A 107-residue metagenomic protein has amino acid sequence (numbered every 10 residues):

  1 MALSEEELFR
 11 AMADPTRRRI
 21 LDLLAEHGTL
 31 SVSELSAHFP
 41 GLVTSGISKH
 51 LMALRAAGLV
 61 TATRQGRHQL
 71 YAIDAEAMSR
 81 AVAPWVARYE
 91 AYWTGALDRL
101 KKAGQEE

Functional and structural regions predicted by a protein language model:
M1-S4, E26, S79-E107: Amphipathic alpha-helical dimerization/coiled-coil segments that flank or bridge DNA-binding/regulatory modules
L3-A11, P15-S45, H68-R80, P84: N-terminal helix-turn-helix DNA-binding core of bacterial DNA-binding proteins
R10, D22, R55, T61 (+1 more regions): A cross-family signal for key residues in well-ordered alpha-helices that form functional helical elements
S48: Conserved catalytic core of two-component sensor histidine kinases
L51-M52: Short, hydrophobic-biased segments on the C-terminal half of alpha helices that form "recognition helices"
R55-G66, A72: Beta-hairpin "wing" of winged helix-turn-helix
